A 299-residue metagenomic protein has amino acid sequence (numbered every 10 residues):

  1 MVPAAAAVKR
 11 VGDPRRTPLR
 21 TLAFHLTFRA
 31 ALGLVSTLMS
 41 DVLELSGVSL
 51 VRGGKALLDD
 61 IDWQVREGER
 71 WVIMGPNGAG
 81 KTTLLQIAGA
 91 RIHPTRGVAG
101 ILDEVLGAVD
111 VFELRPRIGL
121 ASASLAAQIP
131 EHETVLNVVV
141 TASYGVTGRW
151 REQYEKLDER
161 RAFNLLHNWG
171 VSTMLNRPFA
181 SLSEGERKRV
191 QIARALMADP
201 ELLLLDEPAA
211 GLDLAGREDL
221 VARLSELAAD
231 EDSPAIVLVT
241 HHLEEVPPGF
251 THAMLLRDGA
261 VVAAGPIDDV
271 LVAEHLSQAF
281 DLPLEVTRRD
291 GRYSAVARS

Functional and structural regions predicted by a protein language model:
L43, L57-D60: Conserved structural motif at the start of ABC-family nucleotide-binding domains
G89: Helix-to-loop junction immediately C-terminal to a conserved catalytic motif
G97-G107: Conserved ABC transporter NBD signature motif
V105-G119, E152-E155: ABC ATPase NBD coupling module
A127-S181: ABC-family P-loop ATPase nucleotide-binding domains
D199: Conserved catalytic motifs of ABC-family nucleotide-binding domains
L203-E207: Catalytic Walker B motif of ABC-type/P-loop ATPase nucleotide-binding domains
